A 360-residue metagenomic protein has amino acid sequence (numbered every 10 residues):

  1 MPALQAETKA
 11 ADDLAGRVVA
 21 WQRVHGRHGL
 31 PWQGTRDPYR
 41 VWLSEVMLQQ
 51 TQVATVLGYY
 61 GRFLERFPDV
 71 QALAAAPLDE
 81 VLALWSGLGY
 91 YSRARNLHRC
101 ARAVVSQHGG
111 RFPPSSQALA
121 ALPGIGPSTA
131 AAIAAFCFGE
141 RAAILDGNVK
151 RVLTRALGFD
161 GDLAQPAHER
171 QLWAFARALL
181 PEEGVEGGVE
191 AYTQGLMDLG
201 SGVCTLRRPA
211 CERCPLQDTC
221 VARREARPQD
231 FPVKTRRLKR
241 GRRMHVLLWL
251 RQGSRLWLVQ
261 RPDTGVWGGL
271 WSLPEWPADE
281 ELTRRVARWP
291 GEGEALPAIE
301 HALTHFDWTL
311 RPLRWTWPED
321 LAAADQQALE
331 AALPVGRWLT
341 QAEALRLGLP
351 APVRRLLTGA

Functional and structural regions predicted by a protein language model:
M1-G29, Q33-G34, D198-A360: Intrinsically disordered, low-complexity, charged terminal extensions of DNA damage-control enzymes
A3, A10, G16-E212, L216-Q229: Catalytic cores of DNA base-excision repair glycosylases
